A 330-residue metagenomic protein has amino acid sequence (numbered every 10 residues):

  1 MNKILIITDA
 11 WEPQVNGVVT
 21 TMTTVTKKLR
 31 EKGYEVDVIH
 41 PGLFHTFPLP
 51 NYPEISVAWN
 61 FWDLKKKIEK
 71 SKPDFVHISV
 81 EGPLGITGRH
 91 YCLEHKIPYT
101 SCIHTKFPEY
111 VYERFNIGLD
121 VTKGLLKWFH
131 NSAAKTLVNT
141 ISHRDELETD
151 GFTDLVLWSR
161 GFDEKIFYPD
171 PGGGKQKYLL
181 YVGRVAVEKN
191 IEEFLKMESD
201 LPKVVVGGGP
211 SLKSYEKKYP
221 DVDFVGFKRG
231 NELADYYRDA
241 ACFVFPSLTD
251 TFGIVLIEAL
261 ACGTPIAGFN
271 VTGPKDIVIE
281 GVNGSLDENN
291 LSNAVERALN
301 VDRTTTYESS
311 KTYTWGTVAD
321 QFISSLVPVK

Functional and structural regions predicted by a protein language model:
G124-P169: Donor nucleotide-sugar binding/catalytic pocket of nucleotide-sugar-dependent glycosyltransferases
F162-K177, K213-S214: Acidic anion/phosphate-binding donor-loop and adjacent secondary structure in glycosyltransferase catalytic cores
P171-V206: Conserved donor-binding/catalytic core segment of Leloir-type glycosyltransferases
K213-N231: Nucleotide-activated donor-binding/catalytic signature segment of Leloir-type glycosyltransferases, i.e., the conserved
F227-K228, D235-A240, F322: Short alpha-helical donor nucleotide-sugar binding micro-motif in glycosyltransferases
L248: Aromatic "clamp/platform" in nucleotide-sugar-dependent glycosyltransferases that forms part of the donor/acceptor
P265-G268: Short hydrophobic beta-strand element within catalytic cores of glycosyltransferases and related nucleotide-activated
N289, N300-P328: A charged, aromatic-enriched C-terminal amphipathic alpha-helix characteristic of glycosyltransferases across folds
